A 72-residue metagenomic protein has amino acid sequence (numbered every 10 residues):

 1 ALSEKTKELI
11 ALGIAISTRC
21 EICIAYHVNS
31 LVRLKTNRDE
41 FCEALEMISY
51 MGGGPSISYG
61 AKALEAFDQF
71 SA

Functional and structural regions predicted by a protein language model:
A1-A72: Hydrophobic alpha-helical segments
